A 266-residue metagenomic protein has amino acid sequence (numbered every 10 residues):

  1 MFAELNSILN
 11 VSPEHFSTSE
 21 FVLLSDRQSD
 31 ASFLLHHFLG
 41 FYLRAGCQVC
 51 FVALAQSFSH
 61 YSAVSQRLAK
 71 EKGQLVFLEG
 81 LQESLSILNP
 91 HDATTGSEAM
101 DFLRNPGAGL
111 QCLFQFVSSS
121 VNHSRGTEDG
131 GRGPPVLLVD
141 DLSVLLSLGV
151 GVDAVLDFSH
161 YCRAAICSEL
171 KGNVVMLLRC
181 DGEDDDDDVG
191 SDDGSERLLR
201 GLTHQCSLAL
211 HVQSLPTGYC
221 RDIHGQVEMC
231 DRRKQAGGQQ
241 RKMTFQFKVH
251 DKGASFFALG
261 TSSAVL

Functional and structural regions predicted by a protein language model:
M1-L266: N-terminal regions of ATP-driven nucleic-acid and macromolecular assemblies, encompassing P-loop NTP-binding domains
